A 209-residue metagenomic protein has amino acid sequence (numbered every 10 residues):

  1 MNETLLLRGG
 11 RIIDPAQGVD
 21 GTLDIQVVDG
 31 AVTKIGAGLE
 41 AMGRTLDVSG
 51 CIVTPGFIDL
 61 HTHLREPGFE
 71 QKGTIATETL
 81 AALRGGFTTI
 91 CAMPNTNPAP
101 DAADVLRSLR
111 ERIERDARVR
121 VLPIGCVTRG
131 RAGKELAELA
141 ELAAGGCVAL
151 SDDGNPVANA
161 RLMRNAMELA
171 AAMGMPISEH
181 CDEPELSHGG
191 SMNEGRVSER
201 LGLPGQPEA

Functional and structural regions predicted by a protein language model:
M1-A41: N-terminal metal-binding scaffold of metallo-dependent hydrolase/deaminase domains
G38-V53: Active-site metal-binding motif and surrounding structural segment of the metallo-beta-lactamase
S49-I113: Metal-associated gating/positioning segment near the N- to mid-region
L60-G73, T96, L122-E135, L201-A209: Active-site mouth loops of central-metabolism enzymes
T77-P100, A117-R129, A143-A158, G174-D182: Divalent metal-dependent hydrolysis catalytic cores, especially in the metallo-beta-lactamase
G85-T89, S108-R120, D182-A209: Active-site gating loops and adjacent loop-to-helix segments of metal-dependent hydrolytic enzymes
A99-L109, P156-L169: Active-site-adjacent beta->alpha loops and helix N-cap segments on the catalytic face of soluble alpha/beta enzymes
C147, A160-L201: Functional cores that coordinate and move charged inorganic groups
